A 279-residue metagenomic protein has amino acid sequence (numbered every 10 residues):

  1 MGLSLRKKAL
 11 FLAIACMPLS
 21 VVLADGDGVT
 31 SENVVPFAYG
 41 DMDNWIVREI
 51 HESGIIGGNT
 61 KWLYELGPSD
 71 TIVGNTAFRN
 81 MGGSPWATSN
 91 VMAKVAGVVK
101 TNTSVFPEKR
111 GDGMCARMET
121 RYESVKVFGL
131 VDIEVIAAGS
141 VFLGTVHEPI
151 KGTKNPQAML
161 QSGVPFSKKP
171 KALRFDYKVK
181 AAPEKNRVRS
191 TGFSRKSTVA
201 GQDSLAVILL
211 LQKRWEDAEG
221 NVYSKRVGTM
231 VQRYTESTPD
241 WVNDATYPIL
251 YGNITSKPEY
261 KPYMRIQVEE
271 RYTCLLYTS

Functional and structural regions predicted by a protein language model:
M1-E32: Bacterial Sec-dependent N-terminal signal peptides
D25-T88: Extracellular carbohydrate-recognition regions
V34-Y39, G111-C115, Q161-G163, K168-R174 (+1 more regions): Extracellular structured ligand-interaction cores
S53-T60, F128-V135, G139, P183-S194 (+1 more regions): Internal, charge-rich low-complexity segments
K109-S124: Short carbohydrate-recognition loop motifs
I133-K154, A158-L173: Extracellular/lumenal carbohydrate-interaction signature centered on repeated Trp-anchored short motifs
K169-R174, K178-E259: Short helix-loop boundary/capping segments
Y277-T278: Conserved small/polar residues in nucleotide/adenosyl-binding loops
